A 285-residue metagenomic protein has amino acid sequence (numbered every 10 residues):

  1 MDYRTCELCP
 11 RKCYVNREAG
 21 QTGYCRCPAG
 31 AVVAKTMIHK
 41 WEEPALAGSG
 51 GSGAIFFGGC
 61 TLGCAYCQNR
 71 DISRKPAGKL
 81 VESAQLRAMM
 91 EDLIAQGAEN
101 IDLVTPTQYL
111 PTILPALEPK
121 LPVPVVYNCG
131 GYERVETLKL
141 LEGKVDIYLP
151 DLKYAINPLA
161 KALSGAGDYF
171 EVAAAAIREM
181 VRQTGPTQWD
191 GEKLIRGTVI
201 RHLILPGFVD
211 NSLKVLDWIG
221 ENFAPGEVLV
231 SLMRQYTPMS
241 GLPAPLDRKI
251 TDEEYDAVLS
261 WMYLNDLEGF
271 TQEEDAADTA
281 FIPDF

Functional and structural regions predicted by a protein language model:
M1-T22, P186-F285: Auxiliary Fe-S-binding modules of radical SAM enzymes
R26-I147, I156-P158: Conserved Radical SAM active-site core
G53, I101, V125-Y127, Y148-P150 (+3 more regions): Hydrophobic faces of well-ordered beta-strands that scaffold small-molecule active sites in alpha/beta enzyme cores
F57, T105-T107, Y127-G131, L152 (+3 more regions): A cross-domain feature marking catalytic cores of carbohydrate-active enzymes and several ubiquitous metabolic/repair
S73, L110, Y132-R134, L152-F170 (+3 more regions): Conserved radical SAM core fold
L86, I113, L138, A173 (+4 more regions): Aromatic/hydrophobic pocket-lining residues that form the small-molecule binding cavity in soluble enzyme cores
A116-P124, A175-Q183, D252-S260: Alpha-helix-loop-beta-strand connector modules within alpha/beta enzyme cores
A160-G191: Anionic-ligand binding region
